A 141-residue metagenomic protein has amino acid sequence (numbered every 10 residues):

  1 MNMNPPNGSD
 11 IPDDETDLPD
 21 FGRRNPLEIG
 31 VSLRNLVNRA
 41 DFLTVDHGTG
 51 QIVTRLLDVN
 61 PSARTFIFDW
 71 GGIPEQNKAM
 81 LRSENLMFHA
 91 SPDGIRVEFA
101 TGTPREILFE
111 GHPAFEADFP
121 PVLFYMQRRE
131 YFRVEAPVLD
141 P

Functional and structural regions predicted by a protein language model:
M1-P141: Structured alpha-helical
